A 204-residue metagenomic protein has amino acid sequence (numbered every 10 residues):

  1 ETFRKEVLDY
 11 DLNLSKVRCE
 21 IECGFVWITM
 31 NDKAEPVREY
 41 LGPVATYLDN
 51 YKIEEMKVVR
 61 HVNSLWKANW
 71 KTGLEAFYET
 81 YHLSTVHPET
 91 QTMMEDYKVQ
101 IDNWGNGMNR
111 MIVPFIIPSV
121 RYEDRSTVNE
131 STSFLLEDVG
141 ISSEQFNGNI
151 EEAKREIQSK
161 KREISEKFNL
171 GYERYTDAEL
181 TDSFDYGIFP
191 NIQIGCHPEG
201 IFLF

Functional and structural regions predicted by a protein language model:
E1-K5: Well-ordered mid-protein domain cores that form the structural environment of catalytic cofactors
V7-D11, I21: Hydrophobic, small-residue-rich alpha-helical packing segments that form membrane-like cores
L14: Phosphate/diphosphate-binding loops
V17-F204: C-terminal catalytic domain of Rieske-type non-heme iron oxygenases
